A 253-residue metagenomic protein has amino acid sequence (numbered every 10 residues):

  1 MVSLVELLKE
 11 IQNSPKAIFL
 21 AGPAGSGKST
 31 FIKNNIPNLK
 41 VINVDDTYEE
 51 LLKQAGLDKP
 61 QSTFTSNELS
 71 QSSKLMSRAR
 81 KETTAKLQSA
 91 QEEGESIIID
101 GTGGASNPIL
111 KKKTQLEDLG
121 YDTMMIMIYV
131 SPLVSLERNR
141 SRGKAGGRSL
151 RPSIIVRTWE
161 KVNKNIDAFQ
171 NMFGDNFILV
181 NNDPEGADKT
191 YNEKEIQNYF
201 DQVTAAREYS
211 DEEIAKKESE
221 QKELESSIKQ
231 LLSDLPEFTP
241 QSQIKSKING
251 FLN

Functional and structural regions predicted by a protein language model:
E10-P15, S89-Q91: Phosphate-binding P-loop
P23-A24: The conserved Walker
G27: Conserved glycine(s) of the Walker
I32-E95, N107: Conserved substrate/cofactor phosphate-moiety recognition/catalytic segment in nucleotide-dependent phosphotransferases
D100-I109, P132: Acidic, metal-coordinating catalytic cores used for nucleic-acid/nucleotide bond scission and strand-transfer chemistry
E117-N139: Conserved phosphate-donor/acceptor-positioning beta-strand/loop module used by diverse small-molecule
V134-N253: Conserved GTP-binding G-domain of TRAFAC-class P-loop NTPases and closely related GTPase folds
